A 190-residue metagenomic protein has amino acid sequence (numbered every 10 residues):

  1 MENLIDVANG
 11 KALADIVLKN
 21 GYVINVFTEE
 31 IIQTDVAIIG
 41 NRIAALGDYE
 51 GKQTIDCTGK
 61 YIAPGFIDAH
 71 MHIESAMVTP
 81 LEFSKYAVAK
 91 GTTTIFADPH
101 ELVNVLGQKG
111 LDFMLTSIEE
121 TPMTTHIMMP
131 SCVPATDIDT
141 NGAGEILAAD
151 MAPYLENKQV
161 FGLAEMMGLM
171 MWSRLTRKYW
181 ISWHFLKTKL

Functional and structural regions predicted by a protein language model:
M1-P64: Histidine-rich, glycine-flanked metal-binding segment
L4-V7, S84-L190: Divalent-metal coordination cores built from histidine and acidic residues
I16, P64-F66, T94, F161: Hydrophobic "anchor" residues on beta-strands that sit immediately upstream of conserved functional sites
G21, N41, G59, H70 (+3 more regions): Divalent metal-coordination and catalytic microenvironments
V26, C57, A69-M71, S75 (+2 more regions): Generic detector of well-ordered alpha-helical packing
V26, P64, E74-A76, A97 (+2 more regions): Conserved protein kinase catalytic core
T54-I55, F83-K85: Glycine-rich, phosphate-binding/catalytic loops in enzymes
K60-E82: Di-metal (Zn2+ and/or Mg2+/Mn2+) metal-binding site signature of metallo-dependent hydrolases with the MBL/beta-CASP
